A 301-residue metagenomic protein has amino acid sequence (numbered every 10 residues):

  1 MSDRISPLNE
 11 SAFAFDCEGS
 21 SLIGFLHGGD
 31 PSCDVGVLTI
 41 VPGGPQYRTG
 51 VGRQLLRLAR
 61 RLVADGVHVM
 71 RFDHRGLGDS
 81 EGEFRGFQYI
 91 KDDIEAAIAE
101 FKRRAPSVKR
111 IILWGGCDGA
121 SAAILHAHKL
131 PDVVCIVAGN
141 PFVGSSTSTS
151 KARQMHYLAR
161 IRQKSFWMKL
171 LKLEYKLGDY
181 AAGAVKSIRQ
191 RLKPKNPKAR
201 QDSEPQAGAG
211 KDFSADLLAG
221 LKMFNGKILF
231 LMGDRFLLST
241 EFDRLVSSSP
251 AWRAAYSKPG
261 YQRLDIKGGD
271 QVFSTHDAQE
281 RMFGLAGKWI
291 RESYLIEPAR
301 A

Functional and structural regions predicted by a protein language model:
M1-V35, T275: N-terminal cap/lid segment of alpha/beta-hydrolase-fold proteins
I5-P7, A14-D16, L56-L58, A159 (+1 more regions): Serine-hydrolase catalytic core
G29-D73, L238: Short, surface-exposed "cap/lid" segments of acyl-processing enzymes
G44, H74-G78, V143, D270: Alpha/beta-hydrolase active-site loop signature
L77-R110: Catalytic nucleophile-loop/oxyanion-hole region of alpha/beta-hydrolase and closely related hydrolase-like folds
R110-I112, C135-V137: Residue in the alpha/beta-hydrolase core beta-strand immediately N-terminal to the catalytic nucleophile
L113-L125: Glycine-rich nucleophile elbow surrounding the catalytic serine of serine-hydrolase chemistry
G116, V137-S148: Active-site nucleophile loop of the alpha/beta-hydrolase fold
